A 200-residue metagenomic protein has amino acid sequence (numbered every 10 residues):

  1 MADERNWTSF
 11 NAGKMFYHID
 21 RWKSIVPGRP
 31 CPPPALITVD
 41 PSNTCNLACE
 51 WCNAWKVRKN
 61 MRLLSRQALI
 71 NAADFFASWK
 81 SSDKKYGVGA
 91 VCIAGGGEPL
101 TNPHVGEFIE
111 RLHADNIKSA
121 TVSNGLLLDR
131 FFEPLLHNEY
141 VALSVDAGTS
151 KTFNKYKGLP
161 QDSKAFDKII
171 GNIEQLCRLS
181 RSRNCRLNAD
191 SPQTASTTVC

Functional and structural regions predicted by a protein language model:
A2-Y140: Conserved alpha-helical substructure of the radical SAM core
N102-C200: Conserved AdoMet/S-adenosylmethionine-binding subsite of the radical SAM
